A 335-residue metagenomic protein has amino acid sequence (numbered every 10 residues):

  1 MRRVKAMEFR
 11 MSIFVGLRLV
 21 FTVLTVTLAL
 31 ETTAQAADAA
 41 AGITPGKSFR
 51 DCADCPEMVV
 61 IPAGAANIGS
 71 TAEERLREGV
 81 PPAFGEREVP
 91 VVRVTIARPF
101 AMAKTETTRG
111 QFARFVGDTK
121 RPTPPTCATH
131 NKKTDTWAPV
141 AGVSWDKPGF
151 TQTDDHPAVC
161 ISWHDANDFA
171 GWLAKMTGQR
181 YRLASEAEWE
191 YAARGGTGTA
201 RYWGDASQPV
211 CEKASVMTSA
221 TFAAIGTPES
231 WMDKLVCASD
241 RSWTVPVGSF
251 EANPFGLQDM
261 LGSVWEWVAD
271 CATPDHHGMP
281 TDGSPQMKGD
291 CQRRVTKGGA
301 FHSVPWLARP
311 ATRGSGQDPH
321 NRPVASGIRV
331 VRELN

Functional and structural regions predicted by a protein language model:
R3-E8, S12-T136, W163-H164, G171 (+6 more regions): Short, compositionally biased
N67, A72, L76, P81-F84 (+1 more regions): Functional-site microenvironments in short loops/helix caps that host divalent-cation chemistry
